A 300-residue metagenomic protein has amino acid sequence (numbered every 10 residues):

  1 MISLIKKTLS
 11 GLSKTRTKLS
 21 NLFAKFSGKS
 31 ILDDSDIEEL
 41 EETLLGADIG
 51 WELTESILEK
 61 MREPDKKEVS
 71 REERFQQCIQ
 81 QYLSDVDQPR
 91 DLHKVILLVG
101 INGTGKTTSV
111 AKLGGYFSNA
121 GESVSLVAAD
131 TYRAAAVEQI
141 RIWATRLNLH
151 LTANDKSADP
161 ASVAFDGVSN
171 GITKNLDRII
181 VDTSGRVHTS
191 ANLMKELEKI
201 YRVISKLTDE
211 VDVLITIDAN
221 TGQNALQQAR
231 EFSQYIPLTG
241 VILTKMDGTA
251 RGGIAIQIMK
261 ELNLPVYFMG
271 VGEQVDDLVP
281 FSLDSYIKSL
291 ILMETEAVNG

Functional and structural regions predicted by a protein language model:
M1, K18, L32, R178 (+3 more regions): A generic structural signal for ordered alpha-helices
I5, E38, R90-H93, S157 (+3 more regions): Generic hydrophobic-segment detector
S10, K14-T131, A136-V181: Primarily NTPase-proximal linker/entry elements flanking Walker-type ATP/GTP-binding cores
V99-G100, D182, T216, G270: Short beta-strand segments
P160-K174, H188-L292, A297: Conserved catalytic-core segment of NTP-binding enzymes
S184-R186: Short glycine-rich anion-binding loops that position phosphate/pyrophosphate groups of nucleotides and phosphorylated
